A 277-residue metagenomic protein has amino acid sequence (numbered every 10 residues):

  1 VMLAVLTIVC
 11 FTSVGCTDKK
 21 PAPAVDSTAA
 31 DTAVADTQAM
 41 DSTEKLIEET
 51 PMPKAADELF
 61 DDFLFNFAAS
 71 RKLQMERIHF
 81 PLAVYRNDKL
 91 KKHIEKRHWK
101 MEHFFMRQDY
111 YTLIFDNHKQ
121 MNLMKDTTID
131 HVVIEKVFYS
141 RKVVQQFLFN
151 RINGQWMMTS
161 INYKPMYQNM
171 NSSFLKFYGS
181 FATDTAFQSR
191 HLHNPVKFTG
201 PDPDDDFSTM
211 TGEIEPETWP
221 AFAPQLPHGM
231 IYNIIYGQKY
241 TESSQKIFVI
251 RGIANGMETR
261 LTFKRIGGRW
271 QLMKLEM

Functional and structural regions predicted by a protein language model:
V1-V14: Sec-dependent bacterial lipoprotein signal peptides
G15-K20: Bacterial signal peptide processing site
P21-T128: Start-of-domain marker
P53-F60, F138, K142, Y167-F174: Solvent-exposed, acidic/flexible segments
F63, F147-L148, F177-S180, L261: A structural feature that tracks compact, well-ordered secondary-structure segments with a strong bias toward
A83-R141, D202, S208-M257: Surface-exposed, charged secondary-structure patches
S140-N169, G256-M277: Short beta-strand edge/turn micro-motifs at domain boundaries
N153-R190, P195-M210: Surface-exposed beta-loop interaction hotspot
